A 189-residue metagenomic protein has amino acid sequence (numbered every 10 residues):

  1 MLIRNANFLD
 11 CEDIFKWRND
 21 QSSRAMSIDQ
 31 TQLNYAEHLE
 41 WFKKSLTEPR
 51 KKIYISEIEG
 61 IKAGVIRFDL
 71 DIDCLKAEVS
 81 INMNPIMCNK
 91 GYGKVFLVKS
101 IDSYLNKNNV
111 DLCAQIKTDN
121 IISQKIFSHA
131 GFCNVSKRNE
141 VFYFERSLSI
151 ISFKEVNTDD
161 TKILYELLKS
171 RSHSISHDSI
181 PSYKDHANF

Functional and structural regions predicted by a protein language model:
M1, I61-V65, S149-I151: Glycine-rich phosphate/pyrophosphate-binding loop shared by adenosine-nucleotide-utilizing enzymes
L2-K16, I151-E166: A short beta-loop-alpha structural element at the N-terminal edge of CoA-dependent acyl/N-acetyltransferase catalytic
K16-T31, E166-I180: Helix-loop element at the rim of GNAT/NAT acetyltransferase active sites that forms part of the acceptor-substrate
T31-I86, R138, E155-T158, S174-F189: Acetyl-CoA-dependent GNAT
S80-Y92, I116-K117: A short, internal acetyl-CoA/4′-phosphopantetheine-binding micro-motif in the GNAT/acyltransferase core
K94, T118-S136: Conserved active-site alpha-helix within GNAT-family acetyltransferase domains
N106-K117: Conserved GNAT acetyl-CoA-binding A-motif
K137-I150: C-terminal "cap" of GNAT-fold acetyltransferases
